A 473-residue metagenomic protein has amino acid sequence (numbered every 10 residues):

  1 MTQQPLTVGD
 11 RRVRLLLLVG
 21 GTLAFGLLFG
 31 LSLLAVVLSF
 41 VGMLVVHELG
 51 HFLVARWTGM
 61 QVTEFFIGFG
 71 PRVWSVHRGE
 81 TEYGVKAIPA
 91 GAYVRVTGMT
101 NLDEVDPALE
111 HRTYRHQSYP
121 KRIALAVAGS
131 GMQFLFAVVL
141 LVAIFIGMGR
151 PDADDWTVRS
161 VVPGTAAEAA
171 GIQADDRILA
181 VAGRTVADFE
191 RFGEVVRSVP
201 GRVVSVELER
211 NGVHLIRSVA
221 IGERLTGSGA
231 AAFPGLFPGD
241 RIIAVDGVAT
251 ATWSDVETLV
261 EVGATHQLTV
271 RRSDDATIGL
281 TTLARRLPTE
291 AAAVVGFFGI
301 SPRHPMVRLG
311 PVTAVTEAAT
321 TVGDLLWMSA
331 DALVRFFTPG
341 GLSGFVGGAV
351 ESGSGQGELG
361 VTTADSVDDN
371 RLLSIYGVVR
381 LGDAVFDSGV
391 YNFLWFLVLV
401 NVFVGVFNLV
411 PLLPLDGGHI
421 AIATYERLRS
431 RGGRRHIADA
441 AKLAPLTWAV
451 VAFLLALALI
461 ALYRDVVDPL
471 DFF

Functional and structural regions predicted by a protein language model:
M1-G30: Topogenic membrane-insertion module of multi-pass membrane proteins
T2-R11, R112-Q117, T226, A232-P238 (+5 more regions): Functional transmembrane alpha-helices
L23-A24, A444-D465: Final/C-terminal transmembrane alpha-helix of multipass membrane proteins
G26-A35, G389: Transmembrane helix interruption/hinge and helix-loop junction motifs
L31-A108, L397-V400, V404-R431: Small-residue-rich helix-interface/hinge motifs
G42-V45, R56-W57, A92-P163, F393 (+1 more regions): Internal alpha-helical transmembrane segments
L140-R177, H214-P238: PDZ/PDZ-like groove recognition
A167-F189, F233-W253, V322, L446: Conserved PDZ fold ligand-binding element
